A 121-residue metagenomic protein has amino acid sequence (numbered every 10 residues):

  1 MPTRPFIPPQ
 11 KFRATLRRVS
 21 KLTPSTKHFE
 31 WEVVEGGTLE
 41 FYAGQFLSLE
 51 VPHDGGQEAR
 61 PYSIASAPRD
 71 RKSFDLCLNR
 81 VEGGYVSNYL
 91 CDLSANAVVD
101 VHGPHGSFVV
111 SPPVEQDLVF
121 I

Functional and structural regions predicted by a protein language model:
P2-A97: Ferredoxin-reductase
S73, Q116-D117: Conserved catalytic motifs of the protein kinase core domain
D100: Low-complexity, rRNA-contacting terminal tracts
G103-Q116: A short, basic/flexible loop-to-alpha-helix module at the beginning of a structural domain
